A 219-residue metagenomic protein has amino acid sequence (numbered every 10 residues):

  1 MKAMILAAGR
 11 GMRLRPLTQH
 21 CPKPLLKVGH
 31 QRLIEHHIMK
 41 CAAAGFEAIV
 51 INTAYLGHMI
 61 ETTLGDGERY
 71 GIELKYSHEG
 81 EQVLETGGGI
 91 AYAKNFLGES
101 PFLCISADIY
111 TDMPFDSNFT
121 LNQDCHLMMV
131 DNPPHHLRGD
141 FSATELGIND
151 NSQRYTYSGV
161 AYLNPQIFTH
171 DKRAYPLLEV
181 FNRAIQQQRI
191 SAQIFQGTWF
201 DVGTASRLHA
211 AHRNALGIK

Functional and structural regions predicted by a protein language model:
M1-H58: N-terminal glycine-rich phosphate-binding loop and ensuing alpha1 helix
K2, E47-I49, E73, P101 (+2 more regions): Residues at the starts of beta-strands that form the adenosine-phosphate
L14, I60-L64, A211: Hydrophobic packing residues within well-ordered alpha-helices of enzyme cores
H36, M59, Y92, D124 (+3 more regions): Alpha-helical elements of Rossmann-like donor-binding domains used by nucleotide-donor carbohydrate transfer enzymes
E61-T62, D66-G139, A143-T144: Conserved beta-loop-beta/alpha segment of the NTase-like Rossmann-fold superfamily that binds/positions NTPs
L103, Y110, F115-T120, N132-H135 (+1 more regions): Catalytic-core segments of class I nucleotidyltransferases/pyrophosphorylases that form NMP-activated intermediates
